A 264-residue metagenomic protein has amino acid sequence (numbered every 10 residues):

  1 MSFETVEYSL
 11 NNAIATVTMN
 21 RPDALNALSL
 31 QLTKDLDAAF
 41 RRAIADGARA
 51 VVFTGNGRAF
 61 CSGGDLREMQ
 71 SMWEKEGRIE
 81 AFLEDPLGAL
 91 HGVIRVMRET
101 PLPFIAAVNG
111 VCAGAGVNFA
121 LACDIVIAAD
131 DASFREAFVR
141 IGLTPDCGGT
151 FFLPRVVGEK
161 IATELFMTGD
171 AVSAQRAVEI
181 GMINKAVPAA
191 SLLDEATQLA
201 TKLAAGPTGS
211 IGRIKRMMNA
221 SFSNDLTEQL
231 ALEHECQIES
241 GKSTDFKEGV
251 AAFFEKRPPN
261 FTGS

Functional and structural regions predicted by a protein language model:
M1-F3, A251-S264: Terminal low-complexity tails and localization/encapsulation signals of metabolic enzymes
M1-N56: Conserved CoA-thioester-binding segment of acyl-CoA-metabolizing enzymes
V6, R95-G209, I238, K242-S243 (+2 more regions): Crotonase-fold acyl-CoA enzyme core
V17, R21, L36, F53 (+7 more regions): Terminal peptide-recognition signature
Q31, D35, A89, V96 (+4 more regions): Charged catalytic carboxylate motif
G55-V96, C112, D225: Glycine- (often His-adjacent) and acidic-residue-rich active-site loop that binds/positions the CoA thioester
K215-N224: Short, charged, surface-exposed hinge/linker loops at domain edges that act as mobile lids or interdomain connectors
